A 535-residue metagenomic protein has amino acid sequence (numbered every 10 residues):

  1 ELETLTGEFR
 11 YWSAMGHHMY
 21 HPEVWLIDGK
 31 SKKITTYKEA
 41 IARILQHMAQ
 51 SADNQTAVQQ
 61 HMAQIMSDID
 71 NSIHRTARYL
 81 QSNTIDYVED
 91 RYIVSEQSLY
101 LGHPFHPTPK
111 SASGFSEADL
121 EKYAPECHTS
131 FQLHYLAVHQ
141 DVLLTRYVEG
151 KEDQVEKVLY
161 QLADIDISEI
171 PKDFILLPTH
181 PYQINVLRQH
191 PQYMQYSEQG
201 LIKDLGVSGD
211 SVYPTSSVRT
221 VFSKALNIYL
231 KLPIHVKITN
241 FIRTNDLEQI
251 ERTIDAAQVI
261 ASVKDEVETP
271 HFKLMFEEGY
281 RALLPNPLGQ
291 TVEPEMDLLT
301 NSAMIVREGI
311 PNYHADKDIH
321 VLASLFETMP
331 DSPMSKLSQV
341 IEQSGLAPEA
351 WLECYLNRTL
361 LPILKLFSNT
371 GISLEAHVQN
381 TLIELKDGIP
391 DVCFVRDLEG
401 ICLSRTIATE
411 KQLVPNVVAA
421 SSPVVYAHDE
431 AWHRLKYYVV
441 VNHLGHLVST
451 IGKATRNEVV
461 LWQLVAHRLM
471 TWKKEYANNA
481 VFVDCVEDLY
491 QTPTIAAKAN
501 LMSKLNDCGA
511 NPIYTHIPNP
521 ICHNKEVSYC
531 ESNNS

Functional and structural regions predicted by a protein language model:
E1-R358, K386-S535: Nucleotide/phosphate-binding site architecture used for ATP/NTP-dependent chemistry
L360-L364: Short C-lobe core helix of eukaryotic-like protein kinase catalytic domains
K365-T370: Protein kinase catalytic-loop region centered on the HRD/HxD motif
G371-E384: A short glycine-rich, hydrophobically flanked beta-strand micro-motif that places a catalytic Asp/Glu for divalent metal
